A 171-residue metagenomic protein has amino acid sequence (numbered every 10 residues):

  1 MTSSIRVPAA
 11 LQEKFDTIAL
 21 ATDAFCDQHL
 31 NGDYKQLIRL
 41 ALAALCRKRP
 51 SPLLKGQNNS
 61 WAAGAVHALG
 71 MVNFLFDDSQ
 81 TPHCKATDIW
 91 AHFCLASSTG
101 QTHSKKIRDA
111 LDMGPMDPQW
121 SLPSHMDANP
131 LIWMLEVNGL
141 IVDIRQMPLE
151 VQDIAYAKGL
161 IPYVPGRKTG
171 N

Functional and structural regions predicted by a protein language model:
M1-N59, G70-N171: Basic, alpha-helical nucleic-acid-binding regions used in initiation and control of genome expression
